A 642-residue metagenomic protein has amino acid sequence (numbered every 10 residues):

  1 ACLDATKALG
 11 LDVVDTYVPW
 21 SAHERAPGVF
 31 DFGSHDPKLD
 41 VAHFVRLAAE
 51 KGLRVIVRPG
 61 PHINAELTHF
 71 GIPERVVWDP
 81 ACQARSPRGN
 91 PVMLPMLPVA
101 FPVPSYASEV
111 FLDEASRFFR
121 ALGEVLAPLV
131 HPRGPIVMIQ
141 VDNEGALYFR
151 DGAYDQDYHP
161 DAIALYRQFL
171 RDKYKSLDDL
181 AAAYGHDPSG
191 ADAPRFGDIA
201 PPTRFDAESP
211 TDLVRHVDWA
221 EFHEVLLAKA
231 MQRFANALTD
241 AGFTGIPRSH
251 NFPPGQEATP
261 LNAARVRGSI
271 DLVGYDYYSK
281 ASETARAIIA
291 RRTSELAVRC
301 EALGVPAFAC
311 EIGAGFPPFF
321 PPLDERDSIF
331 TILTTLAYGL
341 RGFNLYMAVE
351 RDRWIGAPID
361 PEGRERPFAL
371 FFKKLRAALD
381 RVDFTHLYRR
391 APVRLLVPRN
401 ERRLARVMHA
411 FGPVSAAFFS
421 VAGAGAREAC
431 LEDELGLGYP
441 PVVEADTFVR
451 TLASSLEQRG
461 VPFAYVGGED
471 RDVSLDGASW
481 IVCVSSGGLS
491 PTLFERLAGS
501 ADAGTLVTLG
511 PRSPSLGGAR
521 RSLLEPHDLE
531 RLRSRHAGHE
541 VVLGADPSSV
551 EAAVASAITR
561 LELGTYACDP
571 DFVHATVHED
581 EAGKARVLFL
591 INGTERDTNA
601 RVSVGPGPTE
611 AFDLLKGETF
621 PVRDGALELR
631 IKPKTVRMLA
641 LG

Functional and structural regions predicted by a protein language model:
A1-A8, G255-V266, R326-T334: Short, acidic/polar
C2-A81, F234-A235, T239, G488: Aromatic-lined substrate-binding rim segments of carbohydrate-active enzymes
L3-A8, A49-E50, V130, A263-G268 (+1 more regions): Acidic (Asp/Glu)-rich catalytic clusters
V14-T16, V55-P59, V137-V141, R248-H250 (+3 more regions): Hydrophobic faces of well-ordered beta-strands that scaffold small-molecule active sites in alpha/beta enzyme cores
W20-K38, T68-W78, L94-E109, A153 (+2 more regions): Surface-exposed, active-site-proximal loop segments in enzymatic domains
A65, E144-Y158, A235-I288, F319-L323 (+3 more regions): Substrate-binding cleft/loops of secretory-pathway carbohydrate-active enzymes
V77-A264: Polysaccharide-binding and catalytic clefts of secreted carbohydrate-active enzymes
F196-F205, D212, H216, A230-Q232 (+3 more regions): Carbohydrate-binding surfaces of carbohydrate-active enzymes
